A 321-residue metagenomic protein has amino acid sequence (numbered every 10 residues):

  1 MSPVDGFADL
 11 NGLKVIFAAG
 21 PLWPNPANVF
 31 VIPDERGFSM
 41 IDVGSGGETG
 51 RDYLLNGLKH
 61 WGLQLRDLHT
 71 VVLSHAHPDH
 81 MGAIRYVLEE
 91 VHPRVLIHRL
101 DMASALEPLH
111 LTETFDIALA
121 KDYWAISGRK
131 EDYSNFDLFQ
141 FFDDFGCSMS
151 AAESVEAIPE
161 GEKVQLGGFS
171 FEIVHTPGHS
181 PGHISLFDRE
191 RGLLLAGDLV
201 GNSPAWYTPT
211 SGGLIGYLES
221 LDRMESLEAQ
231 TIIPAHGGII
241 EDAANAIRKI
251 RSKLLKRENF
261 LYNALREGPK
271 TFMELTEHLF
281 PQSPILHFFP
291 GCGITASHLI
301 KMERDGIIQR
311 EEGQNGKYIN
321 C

Functional and structural regions predicted by a protein language model:
V4-W61, D67, P93, H110 (+1 more regions): Conserved beta-strand hairpin/beta-sheet module of binuclear metal-dependent hydrolase folds, prominently
D5, G20-P21, G146-S148, E153-V155 (+1 more regions): Short Gly/Pro-enriched turn/cap motifs at secondary-structure boundaries
N25, S45-D52, G57-V164: Active-site HxH/HxHxD metal-binding segment of metal-dependent hydrolases
F38, S45-E48, F136-M149, Q165 (+1 more regions): Metallo-beta-lactamase
D42, P93, L254, E258-Y262 (+1 more regions): Short, leucine-enriched amphipathic alpha-helices that occur as contiguous helical runs
L54, Y217, L221, T295: Aromatic/hydrophobic pocket-lining residues that form the small-molecule binding cavity in soluble enzyme cores
S74-H80, H98, H179, H183 (+2 more regions): Histidine-centered divalent metal-coordination motifs
F260-C321: C-terminal regulatory/interaction regions
